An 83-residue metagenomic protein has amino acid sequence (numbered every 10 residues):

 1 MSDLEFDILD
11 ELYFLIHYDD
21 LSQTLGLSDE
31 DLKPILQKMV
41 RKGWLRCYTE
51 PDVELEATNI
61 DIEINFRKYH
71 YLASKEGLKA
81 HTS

Functional and structural regions predicted by a protein language model:
M1-L4, Y69: N-terminal positioning helix adjacent to the helix-turn-helix/winged-helix DNA-binding module
E5-L12: Hydrophobic residues on short alpha-helical segments
Y13-D20: Short capping segments at the starts of secondary-structure elements
G26-K42, R46-T49: Short amphipathic alpha-helical interaction segments
Y48-T49, E54-E56: Beta-hairpin "wing" of winged helix-turn-helix
A57-S83: Short, amphipathic alpha-helical interaction segments positioned at domain boundaries
